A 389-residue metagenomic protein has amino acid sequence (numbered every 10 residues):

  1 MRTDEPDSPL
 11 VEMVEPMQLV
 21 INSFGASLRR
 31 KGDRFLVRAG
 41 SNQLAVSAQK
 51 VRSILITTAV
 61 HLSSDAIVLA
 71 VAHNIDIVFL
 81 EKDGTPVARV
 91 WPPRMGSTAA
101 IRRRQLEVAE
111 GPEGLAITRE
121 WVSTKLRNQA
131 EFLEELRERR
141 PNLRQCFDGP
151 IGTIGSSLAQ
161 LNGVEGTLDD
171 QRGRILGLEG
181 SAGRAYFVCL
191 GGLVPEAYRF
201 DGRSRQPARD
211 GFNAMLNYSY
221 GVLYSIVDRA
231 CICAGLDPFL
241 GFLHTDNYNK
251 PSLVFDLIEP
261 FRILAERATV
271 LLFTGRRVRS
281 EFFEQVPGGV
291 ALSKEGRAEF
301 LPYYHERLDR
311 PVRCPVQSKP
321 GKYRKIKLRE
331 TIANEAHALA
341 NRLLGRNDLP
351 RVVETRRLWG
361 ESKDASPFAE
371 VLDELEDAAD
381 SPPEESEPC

Functional and structural regions predicted by a protein language model:
M1-K31, R38-G40, S97-C389: Active-site helix-to-loop segments that bind/position phosphate- or nucleotide-bearing substrates and donors across
R29-V60: N-terminal ordered "arm"
V46-I54, S64-V71, K294-E306: Short alpha-helical interface patches
K50, T58-E131: A surface-exposed, charged beta-strand/loop segment in the N-terminal or early-internal portion of soluble proteins
